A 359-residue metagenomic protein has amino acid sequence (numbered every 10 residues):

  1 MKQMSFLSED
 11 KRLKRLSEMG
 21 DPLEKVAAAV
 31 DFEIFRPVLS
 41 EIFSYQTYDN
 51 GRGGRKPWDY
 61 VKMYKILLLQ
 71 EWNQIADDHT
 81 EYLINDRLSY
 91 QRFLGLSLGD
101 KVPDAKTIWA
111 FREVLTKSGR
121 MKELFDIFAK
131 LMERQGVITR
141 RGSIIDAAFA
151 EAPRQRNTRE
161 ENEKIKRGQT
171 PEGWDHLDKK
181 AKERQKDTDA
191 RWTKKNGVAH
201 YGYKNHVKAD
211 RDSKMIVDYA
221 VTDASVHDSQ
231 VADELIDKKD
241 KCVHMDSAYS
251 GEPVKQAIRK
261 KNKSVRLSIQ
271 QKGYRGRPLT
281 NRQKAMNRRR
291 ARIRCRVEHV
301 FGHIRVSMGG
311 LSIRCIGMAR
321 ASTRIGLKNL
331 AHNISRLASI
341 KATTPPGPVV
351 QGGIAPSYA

Functional and structural regions predicted by a protein language model:
M1-E41, I340-A359: Charged, often Cys/His-bearing segments associated with DNA-binding zinc-finger transcription factors
R15, D31, G54-K62, D100-D104 (+3 more regions): Secondary-structure capping and boundary motifs in well-ordered enzyme cores
E24-L68, N73: Basic, short loop/linker segments at the boundary and entry of helix-turn-helix/winged-helix-like folds
G54-W58, H244-P253, G273-R275: Acidic, metal-coordinating catalytic cores used for nucleic-acid/nucleotide bond scission and strand-transfer chemistry
D78, Y82-N85, L94, P103-I258 (+2 more regions): Polybasic low-complexity intrinsically disordered regions
Q230, P253, R275-R282: Short, charged, surface-exposed secondary-structure boundary motifs
N262-Q271: Short hydrophobic/aromatic-enriched beta-strand-loop microsegments
Q283-A359: Basic, amphipathic alpha-helical segments enriched in Lys/Arg and hydrophobic/aromatic residues
